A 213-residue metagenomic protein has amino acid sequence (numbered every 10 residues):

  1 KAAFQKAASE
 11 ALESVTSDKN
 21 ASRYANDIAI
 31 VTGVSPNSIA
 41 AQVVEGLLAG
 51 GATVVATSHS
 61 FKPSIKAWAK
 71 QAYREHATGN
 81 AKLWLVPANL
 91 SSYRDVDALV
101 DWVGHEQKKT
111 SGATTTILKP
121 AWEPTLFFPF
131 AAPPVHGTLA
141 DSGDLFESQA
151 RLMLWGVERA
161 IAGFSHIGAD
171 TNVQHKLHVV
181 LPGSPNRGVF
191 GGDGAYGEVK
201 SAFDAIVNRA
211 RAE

Functional and structural regions predicted by a protein language model:
K1-V15: Glycine/serine-rich phosphate-binding loop and adjoining beta1-alpha1 elements at the start of nucleotide-handling
S14-H59: Canonical Rossmann dinucleotide-binding motif of NAD(H)/NADP(H)-dependent dehydrogenases/reductases, specifically
N20, A131-E213: Catalytic loop of short-chain dehydrogenase/reductase
T32, P87, S111-P134, L181: Rossmann-fold scaffold of SDR-type NAD(P)-dependent oxidoreductases
T57-K62, L90: N-terminal Rossmann-fold cofactor-binding loop
S60-T78: Glycine-rich phosphate-binding loop and adjoining beta1-alpha1-beta2 segment of Rossmann-like nucleotide-binding folds
A72-R94, A98: Rossmann-fold cofactor-recognition segment
N89-K119: Conserved Rossmann-fold cofactor-binding substructure of NAD(P)-dependent oxidoreductases
